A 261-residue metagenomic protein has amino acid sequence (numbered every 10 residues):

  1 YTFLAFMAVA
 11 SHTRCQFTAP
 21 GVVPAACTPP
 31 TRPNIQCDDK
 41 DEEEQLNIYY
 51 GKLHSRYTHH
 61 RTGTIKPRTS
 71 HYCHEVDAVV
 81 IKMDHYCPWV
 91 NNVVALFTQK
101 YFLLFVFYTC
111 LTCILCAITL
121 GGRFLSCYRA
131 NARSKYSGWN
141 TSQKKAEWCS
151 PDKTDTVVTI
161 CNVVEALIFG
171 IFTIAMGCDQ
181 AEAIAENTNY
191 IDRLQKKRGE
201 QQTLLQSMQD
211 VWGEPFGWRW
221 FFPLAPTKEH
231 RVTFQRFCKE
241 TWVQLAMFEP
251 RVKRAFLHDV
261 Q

Functional and structural regions predicted by a protein language model:
Y1-Q261: Membrane-associated feature with strongest affinity for ZDHHC
